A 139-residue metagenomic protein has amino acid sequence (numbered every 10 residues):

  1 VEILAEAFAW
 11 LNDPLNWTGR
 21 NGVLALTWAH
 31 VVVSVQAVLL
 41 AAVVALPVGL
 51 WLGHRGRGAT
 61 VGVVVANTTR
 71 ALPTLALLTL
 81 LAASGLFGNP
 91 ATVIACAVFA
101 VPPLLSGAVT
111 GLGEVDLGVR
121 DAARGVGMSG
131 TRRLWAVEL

Functional and structural regions predicted by a protein language model:
V1-V38: Periplasmic/extracellular loop-to-transmembrane helix junction in inner-membrane transport proteins
N21-V33, A82-P103: Loop-to-helix entry region at the N-terminal start of transmembrane alpha-helices in multi-pass membrane transporters
V23, T27, V31, V65-T68 (+3 more regions): Hydrophobic alpha-helical elements at and bordering transmembrane segments of multi-pass membrane proteins
V35, L39-P47, W51: Generic alpha-helical transmembrane segments of integral inner-membrane proteins, especially permease/transport modules
L39, V43, V65-T68, I94-V98 (+1 more regions): Hydrophobic residues within alpha-helical transmembrane segments of multi-pass solute transporters/permease subunits
V48-L81, C96, S106-T110, E114 (+1 more regions): Cytoplasmic-entry segments and transmembrane alpha-helices of multi-pass inner-membrane transporters
T60, N89-V93, L134: The feature captures the transmembrane alpha-helix scaffold of multi-pass secondary transporters
V115-D116, R124-L139: Amphipathic cytosolic juxtamembrane alpha-helices at the membrane-cytosol interface of multi-pass membrane transporters
